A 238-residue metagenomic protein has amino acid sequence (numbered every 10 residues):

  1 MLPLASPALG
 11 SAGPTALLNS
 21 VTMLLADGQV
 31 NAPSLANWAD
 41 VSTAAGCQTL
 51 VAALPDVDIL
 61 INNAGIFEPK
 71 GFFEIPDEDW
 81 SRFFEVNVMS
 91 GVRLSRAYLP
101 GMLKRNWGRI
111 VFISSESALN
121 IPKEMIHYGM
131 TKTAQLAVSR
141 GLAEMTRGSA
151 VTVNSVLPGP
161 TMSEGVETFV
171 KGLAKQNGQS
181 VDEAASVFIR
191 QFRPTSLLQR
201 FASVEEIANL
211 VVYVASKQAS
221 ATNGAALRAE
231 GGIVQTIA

Functional and structural regions predicted by a protein language model:
G71-F72, D79-F84, F192: Substrate-binding pocket helix/loop in short-chain dehydrogenase/reductase
F73, P122-I126, G148-S149, Q199 (+1 more regions): Active-site loop immediately N-terminal to the catalytic Tyr-X3-Lys motif of short-chain dehydrogenase/reductase
S95, T131, S139: Active-site helix of classical SDR
P100, E144-M145: Alpha-helical segment proximal to the catalytic Tyr-Lys
S115: Residue(s) in the substrate-gating loop at a strand-loop-helix junction that position the organic substrate next
N120, V211-V212, N223-A238: Short C-terminal tail/terminal secondary-structure segment of NAD(P)H-dependent dehydrogenase/reductase domains
R147, T152, T222-G224: Short, small/polar-rich loop/turn modules that mediate ligand/substrate recognition or access, typified
